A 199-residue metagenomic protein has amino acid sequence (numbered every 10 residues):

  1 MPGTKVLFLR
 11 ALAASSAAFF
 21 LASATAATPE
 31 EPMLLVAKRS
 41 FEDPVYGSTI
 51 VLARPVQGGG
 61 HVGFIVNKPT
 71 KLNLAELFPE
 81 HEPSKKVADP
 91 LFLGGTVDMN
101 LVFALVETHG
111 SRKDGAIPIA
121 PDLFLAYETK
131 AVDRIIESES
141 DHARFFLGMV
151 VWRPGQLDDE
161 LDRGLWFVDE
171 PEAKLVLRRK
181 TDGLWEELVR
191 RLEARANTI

Functional and structural regions predicted by a protein language model:
M1-A13: Bacterial N-terminal signal peptides that target proteins for export
R10-A22: Bacterial N-terminal signal peptides
T25-I199: A short aromatic-anchored loop/beta-hairpin motif
